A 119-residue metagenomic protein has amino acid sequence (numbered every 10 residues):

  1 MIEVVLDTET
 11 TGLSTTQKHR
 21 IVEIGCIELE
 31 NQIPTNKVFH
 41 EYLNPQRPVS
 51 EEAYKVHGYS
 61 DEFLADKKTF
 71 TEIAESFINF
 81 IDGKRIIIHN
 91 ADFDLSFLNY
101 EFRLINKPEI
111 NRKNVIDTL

Functional and structural regions predicted by a protein language model:
M1-N114: Conserved non-catalytic scaffold segment of RNase H-like nuclease domains
I116-L119: Short, flexible loop segments at boundaries between secondary-structure elements
